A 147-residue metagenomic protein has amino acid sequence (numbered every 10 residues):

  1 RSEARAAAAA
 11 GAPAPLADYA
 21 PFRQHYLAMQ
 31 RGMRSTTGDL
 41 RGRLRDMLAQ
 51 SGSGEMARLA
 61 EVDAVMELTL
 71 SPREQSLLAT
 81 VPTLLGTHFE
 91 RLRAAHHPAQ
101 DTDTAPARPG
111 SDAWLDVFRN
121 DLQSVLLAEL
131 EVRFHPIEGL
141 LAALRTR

Functional and structural regions predicted by a protein language model:
R1-H135: Extended, well-ordered protein cores
E129-R147: Hydrophobic, glycine-enriched assembly/anchoring segments
